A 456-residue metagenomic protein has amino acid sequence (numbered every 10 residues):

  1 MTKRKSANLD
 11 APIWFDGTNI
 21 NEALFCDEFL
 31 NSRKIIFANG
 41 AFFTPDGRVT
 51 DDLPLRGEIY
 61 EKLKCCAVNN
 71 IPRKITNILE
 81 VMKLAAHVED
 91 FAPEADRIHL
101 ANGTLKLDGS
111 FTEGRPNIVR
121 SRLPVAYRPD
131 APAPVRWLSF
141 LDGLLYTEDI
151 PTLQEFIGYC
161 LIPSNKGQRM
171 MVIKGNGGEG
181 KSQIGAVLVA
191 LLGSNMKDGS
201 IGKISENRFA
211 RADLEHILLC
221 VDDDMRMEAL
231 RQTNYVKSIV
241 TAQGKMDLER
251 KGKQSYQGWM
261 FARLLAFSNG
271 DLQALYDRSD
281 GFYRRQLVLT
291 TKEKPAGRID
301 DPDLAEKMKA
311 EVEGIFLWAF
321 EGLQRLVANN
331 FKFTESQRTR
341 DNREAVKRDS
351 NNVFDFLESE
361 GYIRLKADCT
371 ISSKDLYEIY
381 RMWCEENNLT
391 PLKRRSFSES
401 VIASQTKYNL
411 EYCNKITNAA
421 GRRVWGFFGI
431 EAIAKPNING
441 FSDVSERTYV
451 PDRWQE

Functional and structural regions predicted by a protein language model:
M1-K34, F43, R48-V49, K106 (+4 more regions): Replication-associated primase and helicase/ATPase modules
T2-Y127, W259, S372, L392: Intein modules and their embedded homing endonuclease domains
L30-G57, I98-H99, T104-L218, L287-L289 (+5 more regions): P-loop NTPase catalytic core of nucleic-acid-dependent motor ATPases
T76, L192-S194, G199-R208, L230-T233 (+6 more regions): Positively charged interface segments
V172-G175, V221-D222, L265-S268: Short beta-strand segments
A210-K253: Conserved nucleotide-sensing/catalytic segment adjacent to the nucleotide-binding pocket in NTP-handling enzymes
H216-L219, M260-L264: Loop/turn-to-beta-strand initiation segments
K309-N351: Phosphate-handling catalytic cores of nucleic-acid transaction enzymes
